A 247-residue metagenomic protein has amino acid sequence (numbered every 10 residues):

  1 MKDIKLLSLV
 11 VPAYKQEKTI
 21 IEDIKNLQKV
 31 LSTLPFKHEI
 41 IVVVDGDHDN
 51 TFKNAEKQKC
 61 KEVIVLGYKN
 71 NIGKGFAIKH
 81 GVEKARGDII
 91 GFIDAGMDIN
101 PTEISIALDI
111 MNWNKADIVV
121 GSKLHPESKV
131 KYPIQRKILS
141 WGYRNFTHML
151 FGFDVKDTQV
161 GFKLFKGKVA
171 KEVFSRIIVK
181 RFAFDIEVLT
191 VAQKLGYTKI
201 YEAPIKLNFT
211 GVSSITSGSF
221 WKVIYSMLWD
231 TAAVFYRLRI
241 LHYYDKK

Functional and structural regions predicted by a protein language model:
M1-L6, N26, G152, R176-K247: Hydrophobic helical membrane-anchoring modules
Q16-L31: Short, well-formed alpha-helical segments that are part of the catalytic scaffolds of diverse glycosyltransferases
K18-E22, D49-K53, F76, D157: Residue-level preference for short helical/loop micro-motifs built around acidic side chains
L31-K37, Q58-V63, G196: Short helix-capping segments at alpha-helix termini
F36-D47, L66-Y68: Short beta-strand/loop segment that forms part of the nucleotide-sugar
V44-K53, M97: A conserved acidic beta->alpha catalytic loop
Y68-K84, I89, P101-F182, F209-Y225: Acceptor/aglycone-binding surface of glycosyltransferases and processive sugar-polymer synthases
